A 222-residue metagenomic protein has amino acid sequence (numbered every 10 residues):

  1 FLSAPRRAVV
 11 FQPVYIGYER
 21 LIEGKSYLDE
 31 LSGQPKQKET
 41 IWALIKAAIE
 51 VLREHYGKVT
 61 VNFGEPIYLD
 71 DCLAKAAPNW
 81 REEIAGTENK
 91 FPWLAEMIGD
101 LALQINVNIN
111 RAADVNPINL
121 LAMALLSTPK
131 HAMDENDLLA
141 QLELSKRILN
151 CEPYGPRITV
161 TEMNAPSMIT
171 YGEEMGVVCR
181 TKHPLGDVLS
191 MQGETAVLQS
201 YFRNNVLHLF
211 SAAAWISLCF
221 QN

Functional and structural regions predicted by a protein language model:
F1-N222: Membrane-interfacial terminal anchoring regions of lipid-handling membrane enzymes
